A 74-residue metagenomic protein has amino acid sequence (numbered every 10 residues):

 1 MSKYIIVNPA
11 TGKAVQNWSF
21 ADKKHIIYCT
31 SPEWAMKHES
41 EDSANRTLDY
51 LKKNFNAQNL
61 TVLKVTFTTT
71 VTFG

Functional and structural regions predicted by a protein language model:
M1-W34: Short aromatic-glycine-(Arg/Gly/Cys) micro-motifs in beta-strand/loop hairpins
A35-G74: Short, mixed-charge low-complexity intrinsically disordered segments
